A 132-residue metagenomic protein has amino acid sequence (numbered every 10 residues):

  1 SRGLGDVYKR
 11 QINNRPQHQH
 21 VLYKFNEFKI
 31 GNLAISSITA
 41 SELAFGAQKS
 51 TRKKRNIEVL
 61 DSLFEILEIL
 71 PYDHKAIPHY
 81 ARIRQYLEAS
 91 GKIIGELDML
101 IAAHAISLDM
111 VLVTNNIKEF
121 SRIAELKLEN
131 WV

Functional and structural regions predicted by a protein language model:
S1-Y8: Short, small-residue-biased leader/transition segments that mark boundaries at the very start of proteins
K9-R10, F45, E119: Active-site micro-motifs of SAM-dependent methyltransferase domains
N13, Q19-S107, V111, K127 (+1 more regions): PIN-domain endoribonuclease scaffold, especially VapC-family toxins
N115: Conserved acidic donor-binding loop of glycosyltransferase catalytic domains
K118-A124: Short loop/helix-cap segments at secondary-structure boundaries that form the rim of catalytic
